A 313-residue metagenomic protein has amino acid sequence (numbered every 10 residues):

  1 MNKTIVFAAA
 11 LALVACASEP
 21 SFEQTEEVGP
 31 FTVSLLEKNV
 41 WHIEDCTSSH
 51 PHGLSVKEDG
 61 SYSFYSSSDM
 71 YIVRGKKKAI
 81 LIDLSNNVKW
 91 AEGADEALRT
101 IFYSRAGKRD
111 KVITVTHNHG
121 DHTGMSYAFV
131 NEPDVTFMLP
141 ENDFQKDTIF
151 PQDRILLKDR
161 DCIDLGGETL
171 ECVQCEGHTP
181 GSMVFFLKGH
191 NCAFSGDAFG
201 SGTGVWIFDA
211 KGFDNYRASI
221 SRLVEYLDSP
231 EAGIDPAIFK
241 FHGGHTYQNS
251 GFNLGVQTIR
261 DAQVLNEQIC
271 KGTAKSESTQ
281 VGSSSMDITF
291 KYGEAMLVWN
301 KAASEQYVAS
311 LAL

Functional and structural regions predicted by a protein language model:
N2-A8: Sec-dependent signal peptide recognition, specifically the positively charged N-region followed immediately by
V14-A15: C-terminal motif of bacterial Sec signal peptides marking the signal peptidase cleavage site
P20-E27, S221, E225-L313: Accessory terminal helices/loops
Q24-E26, T32-L36, V73, D159-G166 (+1 more regions): Short acidic-hydrophobic surface loop/beta-edge motif
S34-S104, F185-D197: Conserved beta-strand hairpin/beta-sheet module of binuclear metal-dependent hydrolase folds, prominently
S61-S63, R154, Q174-E176: Short Gly/Pro-enriched turn/cap motifs at secondary-structure boundaries
A79, N86-V88, T169-Q174, P180-E267: Metallo-beta-lactamase
N87-E168: Active-site HxH/HxHxD metal-binding segment of metal-dependent hydrolases
